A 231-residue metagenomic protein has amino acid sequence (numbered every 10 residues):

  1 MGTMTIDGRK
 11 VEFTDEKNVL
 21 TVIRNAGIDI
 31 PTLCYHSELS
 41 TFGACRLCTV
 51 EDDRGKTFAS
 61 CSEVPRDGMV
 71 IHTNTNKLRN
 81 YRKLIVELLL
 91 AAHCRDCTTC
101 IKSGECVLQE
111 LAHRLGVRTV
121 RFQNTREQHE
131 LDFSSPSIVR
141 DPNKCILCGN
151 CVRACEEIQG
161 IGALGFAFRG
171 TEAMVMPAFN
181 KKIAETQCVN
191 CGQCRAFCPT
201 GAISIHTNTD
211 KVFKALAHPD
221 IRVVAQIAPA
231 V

Functional and structural regions predicted by a protein language model:
M1-R9: Eukaryote-biased recognition of intrinsically disordered, low-complexity regulatory segments
M4, L39, F197: Short glycine- and Lys/Arg-enriched binding-loop motifs that mark or flank ligand-binding interfaces
T5, D29, Q226: Conserved beta-strand segments that form the floor/walls of ligand-binding pockets within enzyme and binding domains
T5, R24, H113: Short polybasic/polar patches that bind polyanions
G8-D67, N76-Y81: N-terminal cofactor/phosphate-binding cores enriched in small/glycine residues, especially glycine-rich loops such as
R46-N190, A196, I203-Q226: Fe-S ferredoxin-like electron-transfer domains and their immediately adjacent linker/connector regions across
A228-A230: Active-site beta-loop-alpha junctions enriched in small/polar residues
